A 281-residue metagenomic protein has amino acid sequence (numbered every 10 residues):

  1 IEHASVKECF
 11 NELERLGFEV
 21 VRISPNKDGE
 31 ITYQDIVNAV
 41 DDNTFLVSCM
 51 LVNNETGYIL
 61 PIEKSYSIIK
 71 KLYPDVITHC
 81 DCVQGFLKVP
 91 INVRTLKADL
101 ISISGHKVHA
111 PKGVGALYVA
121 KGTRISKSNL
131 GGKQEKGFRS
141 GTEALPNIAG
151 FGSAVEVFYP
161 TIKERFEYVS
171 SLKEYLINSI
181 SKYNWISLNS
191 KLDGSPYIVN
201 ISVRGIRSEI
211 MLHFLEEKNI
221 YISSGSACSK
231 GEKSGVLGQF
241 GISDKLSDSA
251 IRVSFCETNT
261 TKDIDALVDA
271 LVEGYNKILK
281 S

Functional and structural regions predicted by a protein language model:
I1-S281: Pyridoxal 5′-phosphate
